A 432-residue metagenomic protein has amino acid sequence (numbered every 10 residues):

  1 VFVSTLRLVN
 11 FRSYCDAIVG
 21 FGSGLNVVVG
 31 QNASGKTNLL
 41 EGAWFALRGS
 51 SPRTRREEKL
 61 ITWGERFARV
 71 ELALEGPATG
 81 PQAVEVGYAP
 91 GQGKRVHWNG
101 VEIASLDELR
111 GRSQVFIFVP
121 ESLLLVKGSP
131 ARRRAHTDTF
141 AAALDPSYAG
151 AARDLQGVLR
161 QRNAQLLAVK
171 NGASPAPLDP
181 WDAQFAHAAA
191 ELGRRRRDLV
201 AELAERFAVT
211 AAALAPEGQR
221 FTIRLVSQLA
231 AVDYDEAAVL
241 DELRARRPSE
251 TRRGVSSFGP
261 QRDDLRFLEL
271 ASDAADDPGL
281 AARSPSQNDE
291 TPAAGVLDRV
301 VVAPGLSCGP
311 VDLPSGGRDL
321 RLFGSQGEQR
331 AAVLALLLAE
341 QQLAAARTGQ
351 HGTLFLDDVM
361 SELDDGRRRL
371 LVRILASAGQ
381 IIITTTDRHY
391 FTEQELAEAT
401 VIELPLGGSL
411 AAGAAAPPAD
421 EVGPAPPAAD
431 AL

Functional and structural regions predicted by a protein language model:
V1-Q31, F45, A173-T353, E362 (+4 more regions): Conserved NTPase motor "head" modules and their coupling/switch loops across ABC/AAA+ ATPases, GTPases, and GHKL ATPases
K36: Conserved lysine of the Walker
L47-R132, H136-Y148, A201-V209, D235-P248: Nucleotide-state sensing region of NTPase/ATPase domains
F116, I382, T400-I402: Hydrophobic/aromatic beta-strand patches that form the interior of the parallel beta-sheet core in alpha/beta enzyme
L124-L125, A131-G172, A176-D179, A183: Long, charged N-terminal accessory/stalk domains
D357-V359: Walker B catalytic acidic pair
Q380-T386: Structural recognition of the conserved hydrophobic beta-strand(s) that form the central parallel beta-sheet of P-loop
